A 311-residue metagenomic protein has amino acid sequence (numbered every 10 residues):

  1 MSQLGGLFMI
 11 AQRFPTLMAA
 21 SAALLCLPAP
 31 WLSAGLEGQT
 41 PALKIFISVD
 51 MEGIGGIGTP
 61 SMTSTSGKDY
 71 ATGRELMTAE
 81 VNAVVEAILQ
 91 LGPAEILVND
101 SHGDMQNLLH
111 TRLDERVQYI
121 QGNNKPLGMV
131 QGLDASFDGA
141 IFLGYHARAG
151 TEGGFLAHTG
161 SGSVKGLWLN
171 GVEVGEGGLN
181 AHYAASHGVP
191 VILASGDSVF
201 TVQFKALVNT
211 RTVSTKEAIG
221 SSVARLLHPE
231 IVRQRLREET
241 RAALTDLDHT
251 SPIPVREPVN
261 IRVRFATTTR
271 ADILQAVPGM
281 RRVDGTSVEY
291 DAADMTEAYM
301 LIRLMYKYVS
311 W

Functional and structural regions predicted by a protein language model:
L4-S21: Bacterial N-terminal signal peptides that target proteins for export
M18-S33: Bacterial N-terminal signal peptides
T40-P60: Mature N-terminal segment immediately following signal peptide/propeptide cleavage in secreted/periplasmic
T63-A83: Short catalytic helix/loop segments, enriched in acidic residues and glycine and frequently bearing histidine
E115-L133: A glycine-rich helix N-cap at a beta->alpha junction
S161-H187, G196: Active-site glycine-rich loop that binds ribose-phosphate moieties when present
Y183-V191, S195-L244: Active-site rim beta-loop-alpha module in soluble metabolic enzymes
V232-R235, E239-W311: C-terminal accessory domains and tails appended to enzymatic cores
